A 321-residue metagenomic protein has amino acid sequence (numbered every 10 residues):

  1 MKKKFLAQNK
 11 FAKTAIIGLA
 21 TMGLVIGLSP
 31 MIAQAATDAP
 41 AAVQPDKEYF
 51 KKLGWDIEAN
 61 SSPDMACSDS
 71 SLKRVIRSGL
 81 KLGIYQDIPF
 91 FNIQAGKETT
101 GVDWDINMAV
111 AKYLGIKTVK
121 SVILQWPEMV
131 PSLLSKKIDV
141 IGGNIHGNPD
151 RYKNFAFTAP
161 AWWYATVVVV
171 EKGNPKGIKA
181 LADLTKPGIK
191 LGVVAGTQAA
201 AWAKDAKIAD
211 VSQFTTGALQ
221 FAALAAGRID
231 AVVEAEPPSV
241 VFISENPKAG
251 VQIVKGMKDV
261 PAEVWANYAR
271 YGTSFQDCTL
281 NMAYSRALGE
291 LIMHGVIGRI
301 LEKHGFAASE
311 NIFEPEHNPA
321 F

Functional and structural regions predicted by a protein language model:
A36-A66, W104-Y113, N174-P175, A182 (+1 more regions): Extended ligand-binding regions for polar small-molecule ligands
A42-G143, K153: Extracytoplasmic small-molecule ligand-binding "clamshell" domains of the periplasmic binding protein/Venus flytrap
S71-L72, V102, R151-Y164, V260-A262 (+1 more regions): A structural signal for short loop-to-beta-strand junctions that line the ligand-binding cleft of periplasmic/secreted
L80-K81, I116, S135-G143, G188-K190 (+2 more regions): Alpha-to-beta junction loops
V119-P131, S212-A226: Short helix-initiation/N-cap motifs at beta->coil->alpha
N144-Y152, W202-D205, D230-W265: A ligand-binding cleft/hinge motif common to bilobed small-molecule-binding domains
W163-V170, V240, S244-R286, A307-F321: Periplasmic-binding protein-like
K172-K190: Flexible hinge/capping segments at coil-to-helix
